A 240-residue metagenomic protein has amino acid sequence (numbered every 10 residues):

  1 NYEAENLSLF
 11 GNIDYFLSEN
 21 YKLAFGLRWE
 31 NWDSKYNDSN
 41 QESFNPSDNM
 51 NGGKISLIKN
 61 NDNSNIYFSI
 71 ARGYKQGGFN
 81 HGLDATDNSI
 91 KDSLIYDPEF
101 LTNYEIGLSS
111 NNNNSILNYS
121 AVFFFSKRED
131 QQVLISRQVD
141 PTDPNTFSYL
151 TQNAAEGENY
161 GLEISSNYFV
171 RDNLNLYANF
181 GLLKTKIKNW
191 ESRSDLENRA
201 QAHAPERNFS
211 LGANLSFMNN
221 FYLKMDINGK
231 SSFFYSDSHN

Functional and structural regions predicted by a protein language model:
N1, K35-E42, G78-D87, Q131-V139 (+4 more regions): Outer-membrane beta-barrel translocator domains and adjoining extracellular loop/strand segments of Gram-negative
N1-N61, Q76, E191-S192, L196: Signature of Gram-negative outer-membrane beta-barrel scaffolds
Y2-E5, Q41-N49, L94-F100, Q152-E158 (+2 more regions): Replace "Gram-negative outer membrane beta-barrel proteins" with "bacterial and organellar outer membrane beta-barrel
E5-I13, N51-I55, I66, D92 (+3 more regions): Hydrophobic, lipid-facing positions within transmembrane beta-strands of outer-membrane proteins
F16, K22-G26, S56, N65-S69 (+4 more regions): Membrane-spanning beta-strand positions in outer-membrane beta-barrel proteins
E19-K22, F125-K127, T146-D237: Gram-negative outer-membrane beta-barrel transporters
L27-N31, I70-R72, L83, F125 (+2 more regions): Short, small-residue-rich loop/turn micro-motifs
N61, N65-A71, I95-Y160, N167 (+3 more regions): Membrane-embedded beta-barrel scaffold of Gram-negative outer-membrane proteins
